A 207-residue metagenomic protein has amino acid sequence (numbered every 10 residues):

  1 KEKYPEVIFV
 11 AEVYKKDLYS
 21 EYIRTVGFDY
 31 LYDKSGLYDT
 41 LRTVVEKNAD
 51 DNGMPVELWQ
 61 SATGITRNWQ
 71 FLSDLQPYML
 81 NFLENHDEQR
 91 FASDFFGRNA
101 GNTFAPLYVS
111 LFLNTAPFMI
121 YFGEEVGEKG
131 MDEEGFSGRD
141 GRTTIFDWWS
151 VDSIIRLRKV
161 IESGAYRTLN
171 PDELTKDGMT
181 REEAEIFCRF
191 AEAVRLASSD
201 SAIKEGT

Functional and structural regions predicted by a protein language model:
K1: Active-site cleft segment of glycoside hydrolase catalytic domains centered on the general acid/base Glu
Y4-I8, V26-Y30, L75-L80, N114-F118: Short, well-ordered coil/turn segments that N-cap beta-strands
I8, Y14-K15, D39, G53 (+3 more regions): Loop/helix patches that line or flank the sugar-binding groove of alpha-linked glycan CAZymes
K16-L37: Conserved N-terminal glycine/acidic-rich loop preference
S20-Y22, W69-D74, V109-L113, F136-S137: A general structural signal for short secondary-structure junctions and capping/turn motifs
F28, G53-E88: Aromatic-lined glycan-binding groove of carbohydrate-active enzymes
Y30-V56, F96-R98: Extracellular glycoside hydrolase catalytic/binding regions
K34, D51-L58, L72, M179 (+1 more regions): Intrinsic-disorder-associated interaction segments
